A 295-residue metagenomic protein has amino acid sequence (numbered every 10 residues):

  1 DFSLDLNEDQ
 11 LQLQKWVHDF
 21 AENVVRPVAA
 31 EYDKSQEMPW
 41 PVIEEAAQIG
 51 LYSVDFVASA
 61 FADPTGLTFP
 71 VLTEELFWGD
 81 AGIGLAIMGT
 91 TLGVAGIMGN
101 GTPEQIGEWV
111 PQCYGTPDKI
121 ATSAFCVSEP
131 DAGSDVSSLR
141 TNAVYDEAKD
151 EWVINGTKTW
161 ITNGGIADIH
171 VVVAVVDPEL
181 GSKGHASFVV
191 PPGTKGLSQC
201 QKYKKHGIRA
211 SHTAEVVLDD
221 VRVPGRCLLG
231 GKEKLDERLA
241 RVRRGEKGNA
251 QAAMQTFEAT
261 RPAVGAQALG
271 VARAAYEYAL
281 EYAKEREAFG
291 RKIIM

Functional and structural regions predicted by a protein language model:
F2-L6, L13, S198-M295: Glycine-rich beta->alpha junctions and the first turn(s) of the following alpha-helix
Q10, A21, T102, F188 (+2 more regions): Residue-level signal for inorganic ion chemistry
Q48-I120, N163-I169, G181: Internal helix-loop-helix
W78-A81, A132, T159-G165, I208 (+1 more regions): Glycine-rich phosphate/pyrophosphate-binding beta-alpha loops
A86, D131-S134, W160-N163, D177-E179 (+1 more regions): Short Gly/Pro-enriched turn/cap motifs at secondary-structure boundaries
K119-S128: A short, Trp-centered hydrophobic/proline-enriched beta-strand micro-motif
T141-V144: A structural signal for short hydrophobic beta-strand segments in well-ordered beta-sheet cores
E151-Q199: A short core secondary-structure module
